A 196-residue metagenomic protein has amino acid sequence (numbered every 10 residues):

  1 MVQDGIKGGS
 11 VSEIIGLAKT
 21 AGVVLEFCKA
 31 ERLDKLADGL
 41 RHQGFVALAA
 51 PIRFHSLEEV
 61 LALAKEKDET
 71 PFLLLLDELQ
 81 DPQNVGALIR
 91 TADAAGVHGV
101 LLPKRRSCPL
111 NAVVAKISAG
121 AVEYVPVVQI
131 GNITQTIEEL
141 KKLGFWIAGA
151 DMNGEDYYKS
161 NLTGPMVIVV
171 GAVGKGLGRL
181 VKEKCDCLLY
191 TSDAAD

Functional and structural regions predicted by a protein language model:
M1-L63: N-terminal positively charged helical leader segments and presequences
M1-V23, A62-Y157: RNA substrate-binding interface of SAM-dependent RNA methyltransferases
P51-R53, Q80-D81, M152-E155, A172-K175: Short glycine-rich anion-binding loops that position phosphate/pyrophosphate groups of nucleotides and phosphorylated
A87-L88, A115, N161-L162, L180-E183: Short amphipathic alpha-helical segments
P165-M166: Loop/turn-to-beta-strand initiation segments
L177-L189: Acidic-glycine-rich active-site phosphate/pyrophosphate-binding loop
Y190-D196: Conserved small/polar residues in nucleotide/adenosyl-binding loops
